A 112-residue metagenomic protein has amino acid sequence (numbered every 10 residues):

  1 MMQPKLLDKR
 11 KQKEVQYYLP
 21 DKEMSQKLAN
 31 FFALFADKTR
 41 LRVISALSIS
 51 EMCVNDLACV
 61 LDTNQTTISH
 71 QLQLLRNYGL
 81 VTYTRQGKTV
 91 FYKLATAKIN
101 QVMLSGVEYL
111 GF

Functional and structural regions predicted by a protein language model:
M1-F35: N-terminal leader segment of winged-helix/HTH proteins
Q16, K27, K93-F112: Conserved segment of winged-helix/HTH DNA-binding domains
D21, L80, F112: Hydrophobic patch in the ABC ATPase nucleotide-binding domain
E23-T66, V90-A97: N-terminal helix-turn-helix DNA-binding core of bacterial DNA-binding proteins
E51-M52, R76, V107-L110: Residue-level detector of secondary-structure transition/capping positions
Q71: Residues within the DNA-recognition helix of helix-turn-helix
R76-Q86, K93: Beta-hairpin "wing" of winged helix-turn-helix
